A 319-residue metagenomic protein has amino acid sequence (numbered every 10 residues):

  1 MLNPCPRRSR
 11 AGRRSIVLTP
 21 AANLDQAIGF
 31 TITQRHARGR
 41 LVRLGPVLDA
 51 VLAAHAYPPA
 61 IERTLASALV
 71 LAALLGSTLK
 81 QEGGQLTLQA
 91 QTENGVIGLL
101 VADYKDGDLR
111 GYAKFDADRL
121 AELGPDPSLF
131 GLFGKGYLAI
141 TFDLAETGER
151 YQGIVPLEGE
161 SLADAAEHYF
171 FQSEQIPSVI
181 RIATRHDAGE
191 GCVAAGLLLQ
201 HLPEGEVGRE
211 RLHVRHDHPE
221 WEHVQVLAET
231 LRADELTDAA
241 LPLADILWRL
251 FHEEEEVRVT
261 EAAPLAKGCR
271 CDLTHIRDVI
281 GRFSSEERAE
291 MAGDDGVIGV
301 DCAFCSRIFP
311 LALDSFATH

Functional and structural regions predicted by a protein language model:
L2, P6-T260: Interaction interfaces in information-processing and related assembly proteins
V226-H319: Cys/His-clustered metal-coordination modules, chiefly Zn-binding fingers
